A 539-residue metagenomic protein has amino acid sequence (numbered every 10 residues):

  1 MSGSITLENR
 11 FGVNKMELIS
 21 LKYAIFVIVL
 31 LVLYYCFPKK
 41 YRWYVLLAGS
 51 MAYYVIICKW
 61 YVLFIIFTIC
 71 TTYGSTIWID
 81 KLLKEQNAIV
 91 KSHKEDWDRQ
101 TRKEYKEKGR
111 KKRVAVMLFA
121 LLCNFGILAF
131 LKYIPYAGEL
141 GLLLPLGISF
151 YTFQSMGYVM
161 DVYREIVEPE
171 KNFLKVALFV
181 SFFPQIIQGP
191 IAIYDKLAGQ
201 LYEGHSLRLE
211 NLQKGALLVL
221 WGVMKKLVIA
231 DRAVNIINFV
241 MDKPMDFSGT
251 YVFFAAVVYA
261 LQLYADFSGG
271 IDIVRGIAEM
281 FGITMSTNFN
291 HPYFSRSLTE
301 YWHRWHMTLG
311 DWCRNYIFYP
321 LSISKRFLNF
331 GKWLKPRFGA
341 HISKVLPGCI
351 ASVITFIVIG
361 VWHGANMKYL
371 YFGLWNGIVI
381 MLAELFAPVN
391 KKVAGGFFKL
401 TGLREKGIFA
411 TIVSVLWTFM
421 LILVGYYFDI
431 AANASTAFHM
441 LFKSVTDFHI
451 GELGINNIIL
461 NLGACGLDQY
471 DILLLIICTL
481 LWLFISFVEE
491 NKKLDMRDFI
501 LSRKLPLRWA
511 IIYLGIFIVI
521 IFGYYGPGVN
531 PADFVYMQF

Functional and structural regions predicted by a protein language model:
S2-S4: Serine residues within intrinsically disordered or low-complexity segments
T6-Q538: Membrane-embedded transmembrane alpha-helical bundles that form the catalytic cores of multi-pass lipid-modifying
